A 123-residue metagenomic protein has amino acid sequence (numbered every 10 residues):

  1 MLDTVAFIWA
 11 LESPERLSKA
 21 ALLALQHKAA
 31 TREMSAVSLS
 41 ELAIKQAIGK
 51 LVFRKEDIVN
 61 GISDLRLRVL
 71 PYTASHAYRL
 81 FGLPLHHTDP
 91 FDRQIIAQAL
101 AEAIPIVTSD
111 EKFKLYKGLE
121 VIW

Functional and structural regions predicted by a protein language model:
M1-M34, I48-N60, D64, E102 (+1 more regions): Short, well-structured N-terminal submotif of metal-dependent ribonuclease cores
V59-L85: Acidic catalytic patch
F91: Acidic donor-binding loop at a coil-to-helix junction in glycosyltransferase catalytic cores that engages
I96-W123: Acidic, PIN/NYN-like endoribonuclease modules and their adjacent C-terminal/linker elements
